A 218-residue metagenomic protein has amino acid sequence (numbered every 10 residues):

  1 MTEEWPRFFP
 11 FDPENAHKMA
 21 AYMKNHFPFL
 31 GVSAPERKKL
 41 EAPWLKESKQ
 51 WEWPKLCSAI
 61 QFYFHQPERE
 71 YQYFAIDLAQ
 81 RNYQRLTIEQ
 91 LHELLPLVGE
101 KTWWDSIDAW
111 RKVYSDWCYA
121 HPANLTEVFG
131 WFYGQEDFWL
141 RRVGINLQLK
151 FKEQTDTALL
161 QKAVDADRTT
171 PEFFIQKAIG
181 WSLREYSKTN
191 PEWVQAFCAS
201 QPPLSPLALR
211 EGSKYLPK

Functional and structural regions predicted by a protein language model:
M1-K218: Alpha-helical scaffold domains
